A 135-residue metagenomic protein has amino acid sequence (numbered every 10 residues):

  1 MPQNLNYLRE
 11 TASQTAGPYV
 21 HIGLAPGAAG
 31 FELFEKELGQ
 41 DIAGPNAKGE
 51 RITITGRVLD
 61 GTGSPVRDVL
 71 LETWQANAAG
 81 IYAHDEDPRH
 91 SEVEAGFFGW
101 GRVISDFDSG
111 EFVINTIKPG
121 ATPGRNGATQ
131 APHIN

Functional and structural regions predicted by a protein language model:
M1-N135: Beta-strand-dominated extracellular/periplasmic modules and repeats in secreted or surface-exposed proteins
